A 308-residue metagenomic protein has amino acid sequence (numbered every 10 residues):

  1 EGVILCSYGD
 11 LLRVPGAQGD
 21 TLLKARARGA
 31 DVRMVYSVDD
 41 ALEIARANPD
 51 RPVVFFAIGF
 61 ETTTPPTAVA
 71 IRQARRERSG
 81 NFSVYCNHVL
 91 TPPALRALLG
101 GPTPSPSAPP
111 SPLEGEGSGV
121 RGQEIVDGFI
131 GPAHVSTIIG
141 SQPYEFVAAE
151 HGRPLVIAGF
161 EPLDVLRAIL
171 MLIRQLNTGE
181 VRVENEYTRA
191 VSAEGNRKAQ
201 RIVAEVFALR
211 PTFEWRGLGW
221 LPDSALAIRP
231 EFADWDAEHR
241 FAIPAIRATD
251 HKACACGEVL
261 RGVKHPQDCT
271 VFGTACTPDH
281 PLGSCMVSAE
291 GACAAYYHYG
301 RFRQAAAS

Functional and structural regions predicted by a protein language model:
E1-D50, T64, A74-G80, Y85 (+5 more regions): Metallocofactor- and cofactor-centric catalytic cores in central/energy metabolism, strongly enriched
V32, H88, G131-P132, A168-M171 (+1 more regions): Conserved mixed alpha/beta catalytic, RNA-binding, or beta-rich assembly cores of soluble enzyme, regulatory
F56, F60-P102, E124-P143, V147: Phosphate/pyrophosphate-binding betaalpha-module
E114-S118: Glycine-biased, low-complexity coil/linker segments
E124-S192: A conserved active-site cap/scaffold subdomain adjacent to cofactor or substrate pockets
L166-E258: Internal helical hairpin/lid segments
